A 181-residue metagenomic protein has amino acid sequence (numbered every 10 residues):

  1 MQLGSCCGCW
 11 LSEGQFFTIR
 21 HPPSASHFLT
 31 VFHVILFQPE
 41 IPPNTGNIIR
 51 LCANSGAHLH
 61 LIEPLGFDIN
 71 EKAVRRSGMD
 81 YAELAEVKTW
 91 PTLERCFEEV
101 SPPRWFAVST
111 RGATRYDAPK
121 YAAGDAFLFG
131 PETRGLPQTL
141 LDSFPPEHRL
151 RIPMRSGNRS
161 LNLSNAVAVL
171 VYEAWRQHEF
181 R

Functional and structural regions predicted by a protein language model:
G4-C7: Secreted/extracellular small peptides and ectodomain modules produced from precursors
E13-R181: Post-transcriptional modification and biogenesis factors for structured RNAs of the translation apparatus
